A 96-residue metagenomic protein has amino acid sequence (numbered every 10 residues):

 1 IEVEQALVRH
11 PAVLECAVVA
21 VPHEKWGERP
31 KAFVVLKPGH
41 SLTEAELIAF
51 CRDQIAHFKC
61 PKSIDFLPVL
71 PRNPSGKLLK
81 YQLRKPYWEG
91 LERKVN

Functional and structural regions predicted by a protein language model:
I1-K59, P68-P71, G76, Q82: AMP-binding/adenylate-forming catalytic core of the ANL superfamily
P86-N96: Acidic/polar alpha-helix N-cap and adjacent early helical turns within long charge-rich amphipathic helices/linkers
